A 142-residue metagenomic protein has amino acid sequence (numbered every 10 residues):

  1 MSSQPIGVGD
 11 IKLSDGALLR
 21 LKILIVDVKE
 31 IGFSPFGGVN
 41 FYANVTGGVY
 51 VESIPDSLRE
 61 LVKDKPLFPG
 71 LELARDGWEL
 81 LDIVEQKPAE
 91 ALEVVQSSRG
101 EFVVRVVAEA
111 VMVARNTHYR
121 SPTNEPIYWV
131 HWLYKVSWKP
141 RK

Functional and structural regions predicted by a protein language model:
M1-S14, L24-K29, A74-S98, E109-A114: Short acidic, Pro/Gly- and aromatic-enriched capping/linker segments at domain boundaries
P5, K12, F33-S34, A43-N44 (+2 more regions): Compositionally biased, low-complexity repeat tracts
L18-L19, F102-V104: Short, isolated positions in well-ordered beta-strands
K22-D56, V107-P140: Short, surface-exposed, low-complexity cationic segments
E52-Q86: Surface-exposed beta-loop interaction hotspot
Q96-V103, P122: Intrinsically disordered, low-complexity coil segments
